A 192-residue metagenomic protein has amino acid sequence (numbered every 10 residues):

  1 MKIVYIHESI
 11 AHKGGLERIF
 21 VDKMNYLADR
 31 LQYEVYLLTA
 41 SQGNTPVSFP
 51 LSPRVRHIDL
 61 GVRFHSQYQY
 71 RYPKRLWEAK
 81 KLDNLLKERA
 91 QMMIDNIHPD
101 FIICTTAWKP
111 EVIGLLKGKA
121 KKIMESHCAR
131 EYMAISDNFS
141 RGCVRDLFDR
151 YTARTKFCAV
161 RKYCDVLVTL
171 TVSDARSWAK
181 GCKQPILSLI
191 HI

Functional and structural regions predicted by a protein language model:
M1-V4: Extreme N-terminal starter segment of soluble prokaryotic enzymes
H7-K13, Y26, R30-L76, D174-A179: N-terminal strand-loop element at the rim of the active site of nucleotide-sugar-dependent glycosyltransferases
G15-K23: Conserved alpha-helical elements of sugar-nucleotide-dependent glycosyltransferases
L16, A40, C104-T106, A153 (+2 more regions): Replace "coordinates the UDP/GDP/TDP-sugar" with "coordinates nucleotide-activated sugar donors
R89-M93, D146-L167: Membrane-proximal helix-turn-helix segments that form the acceptor-binding/catalytic region of lipid-linked
F101, L116-D137: Active-site proximal beta-strand in glycosyltransferases
C104-K109, S126: Short His-centered aromatic/hydrophobic patch
H191-I192: Conserved small/polar residues in nucleotide/adenosyl-binding loops
